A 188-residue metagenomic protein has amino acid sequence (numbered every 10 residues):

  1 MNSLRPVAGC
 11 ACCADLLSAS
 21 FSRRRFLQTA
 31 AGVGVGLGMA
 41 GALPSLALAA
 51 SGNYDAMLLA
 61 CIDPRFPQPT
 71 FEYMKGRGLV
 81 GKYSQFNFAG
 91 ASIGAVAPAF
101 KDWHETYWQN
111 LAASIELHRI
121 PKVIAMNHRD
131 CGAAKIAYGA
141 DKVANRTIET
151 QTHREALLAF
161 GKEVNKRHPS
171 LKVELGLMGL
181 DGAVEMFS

Functional and structural regions predicted by a protein language model:
M1-F21: N-terminal secretory signal peptides
A19-R25, G36-G52: N-terminal twin-arginine translocation
T29-G36, A50-H104, M178-E185: Short, conserved "active-site rim" segments that organize catalytic pockets and cofactor/ligand binding
A47-G52, R77-G78, E116, K166-H168: Solvent-exposed alpha-helices and their adjacent loops that cap or buttress functional pockets in soluble metabolic
G81-E149: Short HxH-centered metal-ligating active-site micro-motif
L117-H118, F160-V173: A structural motif corresponding to the C-terminal end of an alpha-helix and its immediate exit/capping segment
A133-I136, A183-F187: Short active-site-adjacent structural elements
Q151-G161: Short, flexible loop segments at boundaries between secondary-structure elements
